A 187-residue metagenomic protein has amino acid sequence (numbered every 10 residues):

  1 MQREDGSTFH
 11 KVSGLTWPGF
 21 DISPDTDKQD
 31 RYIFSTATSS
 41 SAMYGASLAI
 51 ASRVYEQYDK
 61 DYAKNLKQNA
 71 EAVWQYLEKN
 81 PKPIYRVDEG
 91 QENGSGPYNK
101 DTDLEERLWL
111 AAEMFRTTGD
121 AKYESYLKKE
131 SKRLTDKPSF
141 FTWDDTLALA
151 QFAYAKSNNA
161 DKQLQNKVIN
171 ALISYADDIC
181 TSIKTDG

Functional and structural regions predicted by a protein language model:
M1-G187: Glycan-recognition and catalytic cores of secretory/periplasmic carbohydrate-active enzymes
